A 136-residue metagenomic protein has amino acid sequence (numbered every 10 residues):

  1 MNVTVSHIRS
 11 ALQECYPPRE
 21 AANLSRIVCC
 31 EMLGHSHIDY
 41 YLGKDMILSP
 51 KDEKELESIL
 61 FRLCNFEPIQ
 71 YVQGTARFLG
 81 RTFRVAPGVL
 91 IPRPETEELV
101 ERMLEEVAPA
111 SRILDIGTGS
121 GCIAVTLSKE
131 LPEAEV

Functional and structural regions predicted by a protein language model:
M1-H35, D39-Y41, D45-L48: Non-catalytic accessory regions of SAM-dependent methyltransferases
V5, S25-R26, L56, I69 (+2 more regions): A general structural signal for well-ordered alpha-helical segments in protein cores
C30-E106: Conserved AdoMet
E95-V136: Conserved SAM/SAH cofactor-binding pocket of Class I
